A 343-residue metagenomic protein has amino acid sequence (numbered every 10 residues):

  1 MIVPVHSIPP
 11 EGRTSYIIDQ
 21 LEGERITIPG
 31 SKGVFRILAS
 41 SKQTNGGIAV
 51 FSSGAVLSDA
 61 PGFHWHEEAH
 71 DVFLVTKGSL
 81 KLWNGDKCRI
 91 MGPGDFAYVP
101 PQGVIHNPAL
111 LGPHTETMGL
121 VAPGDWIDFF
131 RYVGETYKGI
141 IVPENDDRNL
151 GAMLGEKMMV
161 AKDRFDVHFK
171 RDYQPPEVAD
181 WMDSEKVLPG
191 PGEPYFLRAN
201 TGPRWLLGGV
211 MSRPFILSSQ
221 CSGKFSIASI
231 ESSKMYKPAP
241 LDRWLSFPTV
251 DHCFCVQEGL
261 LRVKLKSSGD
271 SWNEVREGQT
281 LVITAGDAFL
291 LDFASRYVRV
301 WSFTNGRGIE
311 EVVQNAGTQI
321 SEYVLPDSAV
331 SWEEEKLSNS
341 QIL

Functional and structural regions predicted by a protein language model:
M1-G47, R148-K234, S328-L343: A short, N-terminal "cap"/entry segment at the start of jelly-roll beta-barrel domains of the cupin/DSBH fold
P4, R13, G23-R25, P113 (+8 more regions): Polar/charged low-complexity regions in secreted precursors and cytosolic/nuclear IDRs
D19-Q20, Q43, G47, V72 (+4 more regions): Short acidic-glycine-tyrosine-enriched beta hairpin
S40-A49, L57-L74, L217-S226, M235-V256 (+1 more regions): A short beta-loop-beta micro-motif enriched in histidine and acidic residues
S52, E67, N84, A109 (+5 more regions): Residue-level recognition of conserved beta-strand positions in structured domain cores
G62, I105-N107: Catalytic micro-motifs at enzyme active sites that drive phosphoryl/nucleotidyl and oxygen chemistry
L110-A179, A294-L343: Double-stranded beta-helix
F225-S226, I230-S232, P240-G269, V275-D292 (+3 more regions): Structured N-terminal alpha/beta-domain signature that marks small ligand/cofactor-binding or signaling modules
